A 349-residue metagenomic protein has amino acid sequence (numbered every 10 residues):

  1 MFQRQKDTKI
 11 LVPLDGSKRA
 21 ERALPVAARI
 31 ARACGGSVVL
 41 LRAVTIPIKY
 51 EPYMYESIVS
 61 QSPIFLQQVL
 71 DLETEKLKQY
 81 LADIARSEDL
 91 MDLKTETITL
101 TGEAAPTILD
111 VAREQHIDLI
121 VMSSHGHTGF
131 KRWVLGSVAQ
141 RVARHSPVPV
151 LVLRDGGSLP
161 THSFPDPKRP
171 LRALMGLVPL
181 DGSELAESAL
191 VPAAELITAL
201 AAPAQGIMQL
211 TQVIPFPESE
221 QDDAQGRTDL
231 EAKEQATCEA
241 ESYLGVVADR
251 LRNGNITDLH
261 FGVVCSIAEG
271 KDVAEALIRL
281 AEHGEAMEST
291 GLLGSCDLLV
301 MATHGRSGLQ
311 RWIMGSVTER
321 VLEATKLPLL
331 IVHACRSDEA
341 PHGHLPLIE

Functional and structural regions predicted by a protein language model:
M1-K9, R32-A33, L109-S163, I278-E349: Gly/Ser-rich helix-loop-strand patches that form or flank binding pockets for ribonucleotide-derived cofactors
M1-Q5, R19, T45-I48, Q67 (+7 more regions): Structural beta-alpha unit
F2-P63, P170-K233, N253-D258, G262 (+3 more regions): Small/aliphatic-rich secondary-structure junction motif
A23, L77, V138, A189 (+2 more regions): Hydrophobic alpha-helical membrane-association signature
A23-V26, T107, Y243, A276: Well-ordered alpha-helical segments embedded in enzymatic catalytic cores
L40, E96-T99, V152, L210 (+2 more regions): A structural preference for short, hydrophobic beta-strand core positions in alpha/beta folds
S60-K76, D229-S242: A short acidic, glycine-rich active-site loop that binds or catalyzes chemistry on phosphate/adenosine moieties
L159-A173: Short, flexible helix-coil linker/hinge segments at the edges of structured domains or between repeats
